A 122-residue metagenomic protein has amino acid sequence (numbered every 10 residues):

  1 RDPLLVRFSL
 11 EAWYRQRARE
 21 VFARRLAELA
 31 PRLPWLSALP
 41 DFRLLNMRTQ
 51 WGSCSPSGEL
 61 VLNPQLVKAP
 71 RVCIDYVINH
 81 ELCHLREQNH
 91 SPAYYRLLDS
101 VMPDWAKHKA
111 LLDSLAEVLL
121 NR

Functional and structural regions predicted by a protein language model:
R1-Y76, L85-R122: Active-site-proximal or metal-binding-adjacent scaffold patches in catalytic folds
E81: Walker B catalytic acidic pair
